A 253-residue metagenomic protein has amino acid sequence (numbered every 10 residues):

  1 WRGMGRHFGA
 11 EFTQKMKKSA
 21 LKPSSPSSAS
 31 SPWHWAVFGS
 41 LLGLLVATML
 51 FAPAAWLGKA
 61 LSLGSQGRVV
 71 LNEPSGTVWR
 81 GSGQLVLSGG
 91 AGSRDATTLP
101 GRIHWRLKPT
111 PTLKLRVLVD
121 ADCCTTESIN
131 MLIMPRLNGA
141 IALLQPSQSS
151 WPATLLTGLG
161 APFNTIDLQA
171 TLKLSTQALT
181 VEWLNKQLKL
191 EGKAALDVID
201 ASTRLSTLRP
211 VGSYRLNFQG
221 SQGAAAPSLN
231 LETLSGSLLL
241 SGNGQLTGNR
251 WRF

Functional and structural regions predicted by a protein language model:
W1-S30: N-terminal Lys/Arg-rich, disordered targeting/topogenic segments
S31-P53: Hydrophobic membrane-insertion alpha-helices, especially the h-region of bacterial N-terminal signal peptides
P53-E73: Alpha-helical transmembrane signal-anchor/signal-peptide segments
V69-I166, S175-Q177: N-terminal beta-strand/beta-hairpin edge segment
P74-V78, C123-S128, L205-L208, E232-S241: Solvent-exposed loop/turn segments connecting transmembrane beta-strands in outer-membrane beta-barrel proteins
G92-T110, Q187-P227: Beta-propeller and related beta-repeat scaffolds in trafficking/envelope systems
G158-S213, G236: Soluble catalytic domains of enzymes that build or remodel membrane lipids, polysaccharides, and related
Q222-F253: Extracytoplasmic/luminal low-complexity segments enriched in Pro/Gly and acidic/polar residues that act as flexible
